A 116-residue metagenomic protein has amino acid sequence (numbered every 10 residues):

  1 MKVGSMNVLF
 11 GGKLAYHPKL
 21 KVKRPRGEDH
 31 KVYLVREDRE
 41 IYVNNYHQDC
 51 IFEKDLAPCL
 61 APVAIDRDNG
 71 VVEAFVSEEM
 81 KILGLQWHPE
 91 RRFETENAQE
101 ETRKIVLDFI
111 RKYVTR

Functional and structural regions predicted by a protein language model:
M1-F10: Catalytic nucleophile loop
L9-G11, H17-R116: Amide-donor transfer/coupling interface in amidating biosynthetic enzymes
